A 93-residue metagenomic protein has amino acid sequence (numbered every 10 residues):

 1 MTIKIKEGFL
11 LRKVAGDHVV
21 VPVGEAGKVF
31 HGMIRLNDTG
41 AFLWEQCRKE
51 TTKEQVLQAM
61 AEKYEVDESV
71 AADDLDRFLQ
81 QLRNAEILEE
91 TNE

Functional and structural regions predicted by a protein language model:
M1-A41, R48, T91-N92: Acidic, low-complexity/disordered tracts enriched in E/D and polar residues
G32-E93: Long, charge-rich, low-complexity alpha-helical segments
